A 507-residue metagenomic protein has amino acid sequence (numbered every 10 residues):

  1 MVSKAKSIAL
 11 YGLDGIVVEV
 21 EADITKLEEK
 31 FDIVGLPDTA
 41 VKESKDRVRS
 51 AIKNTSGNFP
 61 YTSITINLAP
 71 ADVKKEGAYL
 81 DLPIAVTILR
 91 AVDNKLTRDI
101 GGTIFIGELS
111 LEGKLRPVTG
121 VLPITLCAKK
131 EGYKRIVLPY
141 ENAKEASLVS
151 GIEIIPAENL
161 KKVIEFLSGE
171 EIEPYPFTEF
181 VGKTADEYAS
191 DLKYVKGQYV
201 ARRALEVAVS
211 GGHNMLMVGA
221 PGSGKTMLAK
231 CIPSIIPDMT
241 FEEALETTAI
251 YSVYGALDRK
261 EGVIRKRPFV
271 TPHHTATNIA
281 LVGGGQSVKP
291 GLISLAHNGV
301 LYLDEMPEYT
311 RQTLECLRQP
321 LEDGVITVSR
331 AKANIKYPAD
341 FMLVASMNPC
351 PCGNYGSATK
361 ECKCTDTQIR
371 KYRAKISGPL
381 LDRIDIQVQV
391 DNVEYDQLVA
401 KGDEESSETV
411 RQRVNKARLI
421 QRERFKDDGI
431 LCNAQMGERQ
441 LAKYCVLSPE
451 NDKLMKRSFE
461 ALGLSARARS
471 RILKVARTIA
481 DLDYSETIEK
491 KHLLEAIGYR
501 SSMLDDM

Functional and structural regions predicted by a protein language model:
M1-L216, A220-T226, I264, S329 (+3 more regions): Peripheral, non-AAA+ core regions of ATP-driven protein-machinery
V34, A40-K45, P60, N67-G77 (+2 more regions): Basic, amphipathic alpha-helical bundle interface domains used for macromolecular binding and assembly
F59-T62, D99-I100, K130-G132, S150 (+8 more regions): Short loop/turn elements that form and flank the Walker-type P-loop nucleotide-binding site in RecA-like NTPase cores
E112, L303-T310, G353: Catalytic P-loop NTPase motifs of RecA-like helicase/translocase cores
E170-V207, G211, D238-I293: P-loop NTPase nucleotide-binding/switch module
L216-D258, D323: Walker A/P-loop
N298, D304-E305, C316: Walker B catalytic acidic pair
